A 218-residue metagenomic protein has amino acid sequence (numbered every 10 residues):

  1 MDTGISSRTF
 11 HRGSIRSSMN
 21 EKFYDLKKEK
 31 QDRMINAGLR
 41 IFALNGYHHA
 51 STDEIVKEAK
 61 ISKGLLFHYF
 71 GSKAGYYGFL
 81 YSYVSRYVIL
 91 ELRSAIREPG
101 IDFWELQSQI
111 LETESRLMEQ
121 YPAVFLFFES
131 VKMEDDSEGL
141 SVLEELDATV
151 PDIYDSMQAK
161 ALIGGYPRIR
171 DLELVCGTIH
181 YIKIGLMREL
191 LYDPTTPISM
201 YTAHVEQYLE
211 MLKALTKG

Functional and structural regions predicted by a protein language model:
M1-S18, R116, D155-A159, I163 (+2 more regions): C-terminal peripheral helix-coil segments that are non-catalytic and often amphipathic
K22-F23, E29-Q31, A37: N-terminal positioning helix adjacent to the helix-turn-helix/winged-helix DNA-binding module
R33, I41-G75, F79: Helix-turn-helix
L44-H48, P99, Y121, G164: Short coil/turn segments at alpha/beta junctions that flank glycine-rich nucleotide-binding fingerprints
L80-Q109: Amphipathic alpha-helical linker/stalk segments
R86-R97, R116, S137-G164, E173-G177 (+1 more regions): Amphipathic alpha-helical packing segments from all-alpha helical-bundle domains
E105-S130, D155, H180: Helical hydrophobic small-molecule/effector-binding pocket
M118-G139, R188-Y192: Amphipathic alpha-helical segments used for helix-helix packing
